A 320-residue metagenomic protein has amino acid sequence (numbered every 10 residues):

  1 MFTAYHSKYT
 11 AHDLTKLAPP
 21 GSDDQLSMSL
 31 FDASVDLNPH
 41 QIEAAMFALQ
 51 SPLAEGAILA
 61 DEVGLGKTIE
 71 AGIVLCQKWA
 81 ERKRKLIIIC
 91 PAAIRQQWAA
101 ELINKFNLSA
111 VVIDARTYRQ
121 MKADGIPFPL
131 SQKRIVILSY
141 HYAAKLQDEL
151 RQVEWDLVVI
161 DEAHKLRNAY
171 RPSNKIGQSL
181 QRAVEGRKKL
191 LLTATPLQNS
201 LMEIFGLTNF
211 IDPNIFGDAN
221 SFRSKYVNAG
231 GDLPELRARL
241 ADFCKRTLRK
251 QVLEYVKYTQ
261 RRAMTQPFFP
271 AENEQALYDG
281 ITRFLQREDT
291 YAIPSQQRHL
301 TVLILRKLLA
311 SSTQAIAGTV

Functional and structural regions predicted by a protein language model:
F2-M46, Q50, K67-E70, W79-I176 (+1 more regions): SF2 helicase/translocase NTPase motor core, specifically the RecA-like lobe 1 inter-motif segment between Walker
A48, E62, V74-K78, W98 (+2 more regions): Hydrophobic residues on the short alpha-helix immediately C-terminal to a glycine-rich phosphate/catalytic loop
L53-A57, R84, R134, R187-K188: Pre-Walker A (Motif I) flank of P-loop NTPase domains
A54-I73: Walker A/P-loop
A60, T68, K188, A194-N199 (+1 more regions): Conserved beta-strand->loop/alpha-helix structural units within folded catalytic cores of enzymes with alpha/beta
E62-V63, E162-L166, A194-P196: Conserved Walker B
G72, L102-K105, S200-I211, Y278: PAPS/PAP-binding and catalytic site of the sulfotransferase fold
S131-Q132, V136-W155, R171-G186, L191 (+2 more regions): Inter-lobe coupling linker of SF2 helicases/translocases
